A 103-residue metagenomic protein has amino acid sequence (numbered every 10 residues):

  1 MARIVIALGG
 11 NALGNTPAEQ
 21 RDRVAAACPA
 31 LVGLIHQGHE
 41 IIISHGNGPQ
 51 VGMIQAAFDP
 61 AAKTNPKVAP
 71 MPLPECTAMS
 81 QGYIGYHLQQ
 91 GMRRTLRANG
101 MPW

Functional and structural regions predicted by a protein language model:
M1-P49, M53-K63, P72: N-terminal glycine-/serine-/threonine-rich phosphate-binding loop
A61-W103: Ligand-binding beta-strand-loop-alpha-helix segment within the catalytic cores of soluble metabolic enzymes
